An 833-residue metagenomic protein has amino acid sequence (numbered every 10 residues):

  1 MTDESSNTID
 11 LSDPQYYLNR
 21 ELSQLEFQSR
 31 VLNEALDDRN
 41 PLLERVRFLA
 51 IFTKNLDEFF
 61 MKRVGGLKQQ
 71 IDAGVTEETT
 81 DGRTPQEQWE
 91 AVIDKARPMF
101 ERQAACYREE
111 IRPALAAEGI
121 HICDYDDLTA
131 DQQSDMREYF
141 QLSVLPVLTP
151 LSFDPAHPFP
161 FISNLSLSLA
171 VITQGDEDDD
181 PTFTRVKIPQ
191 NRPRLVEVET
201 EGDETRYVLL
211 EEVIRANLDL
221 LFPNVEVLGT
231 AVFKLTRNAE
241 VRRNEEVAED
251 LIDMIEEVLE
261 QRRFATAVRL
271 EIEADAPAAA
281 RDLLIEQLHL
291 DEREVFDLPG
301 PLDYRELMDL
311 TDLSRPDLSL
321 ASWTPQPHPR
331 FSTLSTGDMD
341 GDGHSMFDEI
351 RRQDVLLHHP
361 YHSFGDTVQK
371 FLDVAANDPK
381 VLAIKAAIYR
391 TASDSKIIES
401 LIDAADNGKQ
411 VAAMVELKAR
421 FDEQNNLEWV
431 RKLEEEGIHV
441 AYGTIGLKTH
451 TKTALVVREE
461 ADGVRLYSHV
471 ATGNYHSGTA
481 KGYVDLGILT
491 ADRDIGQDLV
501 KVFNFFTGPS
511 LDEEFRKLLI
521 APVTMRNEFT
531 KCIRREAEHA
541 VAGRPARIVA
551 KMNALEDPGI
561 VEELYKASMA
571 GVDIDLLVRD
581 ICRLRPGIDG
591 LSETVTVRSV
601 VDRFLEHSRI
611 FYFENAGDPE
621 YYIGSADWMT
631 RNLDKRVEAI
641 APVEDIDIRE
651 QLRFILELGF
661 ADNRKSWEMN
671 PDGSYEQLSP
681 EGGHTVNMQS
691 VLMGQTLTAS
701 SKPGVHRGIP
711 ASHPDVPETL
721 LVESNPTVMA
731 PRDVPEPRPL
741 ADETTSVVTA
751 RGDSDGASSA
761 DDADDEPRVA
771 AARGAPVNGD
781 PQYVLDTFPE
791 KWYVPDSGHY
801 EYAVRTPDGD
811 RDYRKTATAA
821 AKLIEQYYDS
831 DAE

Functional and structural regions predicted by a protein language model:
M1-I548, D557, K566, A570 (+1 more regions): N-terminal localization/anchoring segments of enzymes in phospholipid and broader phosphate metabolism
K187-P193, E790, T816-K822: A short, sequence-level motif marking secondary-structure junctions
N553: Cofactor-pocket helix-loop regions in the catalytic cores of large enzyme subunits
D573-L577: Hydrophobic alpha/beta core scaffold segments
D764-E801, D829: Short N-terminal "domain-start" leader segments that mark the transition from disordered tails or signal peptides into
D812-A832: A short, charged, amphipathic alpha-helix used as a generic interaction element across diverse proteins
